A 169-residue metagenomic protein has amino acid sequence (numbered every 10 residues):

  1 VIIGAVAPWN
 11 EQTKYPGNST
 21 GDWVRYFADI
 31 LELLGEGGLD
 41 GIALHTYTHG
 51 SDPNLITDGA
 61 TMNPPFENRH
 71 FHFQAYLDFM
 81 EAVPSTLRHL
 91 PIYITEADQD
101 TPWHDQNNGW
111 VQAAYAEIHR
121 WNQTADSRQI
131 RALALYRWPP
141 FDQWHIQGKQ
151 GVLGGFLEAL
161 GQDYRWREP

Functional and structural regions predicted by a protein language model:
A5, W23-Y76, M80-E81, L87-T101 (+3 more regions): Aromatic- and acid-rich polysaccharide-binding/catalytic face of secreted or lumenal carbohydrate-active enzymes
V6-G17, F27: A substrate-binding/cap region within the structured catalytic cores of diverse enzymes
P16, T20, N68-H72, H104-V111: Solvent-exposed, acidic/flexible segments
N18-E32, V111-N122: Short, acidic/polar
S19, I30-L31, S51, M80 (+3 more regions): Generic alpha-helical secondary structure signal
W103-A113, E117-P169: Aromatic-rich peripheral "rim/lid" segments of glycoside hydrolase catalytic domains that contact and position glycan
